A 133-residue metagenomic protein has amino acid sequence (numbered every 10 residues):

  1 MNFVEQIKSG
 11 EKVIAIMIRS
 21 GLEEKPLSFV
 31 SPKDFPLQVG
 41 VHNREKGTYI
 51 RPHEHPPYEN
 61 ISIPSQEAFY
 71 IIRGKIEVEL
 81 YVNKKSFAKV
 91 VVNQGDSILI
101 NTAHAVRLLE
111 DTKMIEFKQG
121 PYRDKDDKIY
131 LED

Functional and structural regions predicted by a protein language model:
M1-V41, E45: A short, N-terminal "cap"/entry segment at the start of jelly-roll beta-barrel domains of the cupin/DSBH fold
N2-S9, A105-D133: Double-stranded beta-helix
G40-V41, A68, A105: Short, surface-exposed charged micro-motifs
V41-I63: Conserved short histidine dyad/triad with adjacent acidic residue
E45-K46, P64-E79: Glycine- and acidic-residue-biased ligand/ion/polar-headgroup-sensing regions
P52, V78-E79, I98-L109, E116: Short beta-strand His + acidic residue motifs that chelate non-heme Fe in jelly-roll/DSBH and cupin folds
Y58-E59, K84-S86, P121-R123: Short, surface-exposed beta-strand-loop junctions and turns on beta-sheet-rich folds
V82-A103: Short acidic-glycine-tyrosine-enriched beta hairpin
